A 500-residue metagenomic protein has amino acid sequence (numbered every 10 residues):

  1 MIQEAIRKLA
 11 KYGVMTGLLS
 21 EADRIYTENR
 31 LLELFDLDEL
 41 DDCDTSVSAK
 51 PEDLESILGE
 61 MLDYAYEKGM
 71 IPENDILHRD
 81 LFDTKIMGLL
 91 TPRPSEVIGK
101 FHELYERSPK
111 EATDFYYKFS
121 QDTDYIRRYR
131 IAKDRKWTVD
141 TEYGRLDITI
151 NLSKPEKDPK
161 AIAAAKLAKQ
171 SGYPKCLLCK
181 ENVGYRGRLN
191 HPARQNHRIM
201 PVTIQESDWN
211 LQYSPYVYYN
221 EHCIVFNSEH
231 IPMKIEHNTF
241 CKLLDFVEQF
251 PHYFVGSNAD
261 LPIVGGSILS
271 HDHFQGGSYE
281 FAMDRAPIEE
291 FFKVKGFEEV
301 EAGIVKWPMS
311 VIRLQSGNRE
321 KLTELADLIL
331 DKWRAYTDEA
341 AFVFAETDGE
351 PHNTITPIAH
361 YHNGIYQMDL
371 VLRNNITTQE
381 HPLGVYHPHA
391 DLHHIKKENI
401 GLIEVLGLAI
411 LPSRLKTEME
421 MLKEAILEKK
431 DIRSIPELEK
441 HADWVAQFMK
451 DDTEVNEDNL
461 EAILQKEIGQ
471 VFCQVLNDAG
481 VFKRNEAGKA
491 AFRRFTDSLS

Functional and structural regions predicted by a protein language model:
M1-V225, E229-P232, K306-P308, L322-T323 (+2 more regions): Active-site microenvironments that recognize anionic phosphate/pyrophosphate groups
N196-R198, S228-V255: Helical scaffold of the NTase/Pol beta-like nucleotidyltransferase catalytic core
W209-S214, T239, L243-V247, K293-V300: Structured alpha-helical segments in the cores of large, soluble enzyme domains
N220, H252-F254, S267-L269, A282 (+2 more regions): Coil-to-beta-strand transition motifs
K242-F246, L328, V471: Amphipathic alpha-helical segments that form well-ordered structural scaffolds and often line/cohere around active
V247, P251-S267, G276-T337: Catalytic or ion-translocation cores adjacent to nucleophile or general acid/base/metal-coordination motifs in diverse
P262-S270, D348-T354: Beta-rich nucleic-acid/ligand-interaction surfaces
